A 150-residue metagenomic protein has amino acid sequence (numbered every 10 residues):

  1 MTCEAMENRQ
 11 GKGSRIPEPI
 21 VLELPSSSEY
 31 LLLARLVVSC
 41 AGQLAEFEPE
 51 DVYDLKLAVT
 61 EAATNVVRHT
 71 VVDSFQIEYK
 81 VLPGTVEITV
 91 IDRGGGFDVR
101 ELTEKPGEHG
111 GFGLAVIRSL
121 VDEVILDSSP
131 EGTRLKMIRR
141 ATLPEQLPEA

Functional and structural regions predicted by a protein language model:
M1-V21, V66-A150: Conserved beta-strand-loop-beta-strand hairpin that lines the nucleotide-binding pocket of ATP/GTP-utilizing enzymes
I20-L33: STAS-typified acidic loop motif
L24, A45, P49, G107: Active-site oxyanion-binding pockets that recognize sulfate/phosphate
S26, C40-L44, H69: Short, motif-level signal for alpha-helix interfacial/capping segments enriched in acidic residues and aromatics/proline
L32-T60: Conserved short strand/loop->alpha-helix "switch" segment adjacent to the catalytic nucleotide/phosphoryl-transfer site
A34, V59-A63, V67, R93: Amphipathic alpha-helical interaction surfaces in cytosolic regulatory modules
